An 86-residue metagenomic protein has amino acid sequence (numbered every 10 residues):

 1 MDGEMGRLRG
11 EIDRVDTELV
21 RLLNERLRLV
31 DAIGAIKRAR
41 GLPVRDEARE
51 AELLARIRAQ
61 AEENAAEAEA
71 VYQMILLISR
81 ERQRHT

Functional and structural regions predicted by a protein language model:
M1-T86: Domain-level signature for soluble enzymes in the chorismate/prephenate branch of the shikimate pathway
